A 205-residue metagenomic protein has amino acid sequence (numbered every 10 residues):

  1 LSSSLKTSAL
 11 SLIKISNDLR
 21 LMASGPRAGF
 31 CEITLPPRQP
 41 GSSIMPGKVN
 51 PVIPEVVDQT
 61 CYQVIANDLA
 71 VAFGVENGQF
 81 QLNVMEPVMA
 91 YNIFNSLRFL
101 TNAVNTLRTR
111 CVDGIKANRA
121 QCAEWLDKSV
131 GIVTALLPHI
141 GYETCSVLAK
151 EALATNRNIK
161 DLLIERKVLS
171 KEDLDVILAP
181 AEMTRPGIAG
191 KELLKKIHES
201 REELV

Functional and structural regions predicted by a protein language model:
S2-L12: Alpha-helical support elements that line or immediately flank enzyme active sites and cofactor-binding pockets
N17, S24-V205: Catalytic-core signal marking the mid-to-C-terminal active-site face
